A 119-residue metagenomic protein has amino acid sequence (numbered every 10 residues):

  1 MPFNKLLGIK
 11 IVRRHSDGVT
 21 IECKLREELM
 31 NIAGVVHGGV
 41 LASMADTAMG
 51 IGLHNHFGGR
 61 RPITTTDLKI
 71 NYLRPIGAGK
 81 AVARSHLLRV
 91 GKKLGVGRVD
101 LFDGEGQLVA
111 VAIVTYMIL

Functional and structural regions predicted by a protein language model:
M1-L119: Terminal targeting signals and extreme-terminal segments of soluble enzymes
